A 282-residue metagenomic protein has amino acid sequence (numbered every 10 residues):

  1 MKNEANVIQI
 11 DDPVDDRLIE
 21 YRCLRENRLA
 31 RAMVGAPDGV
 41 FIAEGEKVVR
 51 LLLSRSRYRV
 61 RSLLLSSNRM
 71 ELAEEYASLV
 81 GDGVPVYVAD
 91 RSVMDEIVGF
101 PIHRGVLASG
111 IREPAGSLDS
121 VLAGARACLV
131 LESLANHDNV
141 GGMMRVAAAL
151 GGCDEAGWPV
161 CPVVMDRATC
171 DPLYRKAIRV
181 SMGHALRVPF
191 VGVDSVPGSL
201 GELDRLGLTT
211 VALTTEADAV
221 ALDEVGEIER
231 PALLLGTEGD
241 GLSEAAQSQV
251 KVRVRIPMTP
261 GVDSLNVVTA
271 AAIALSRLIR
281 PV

Functional and structural regions predicted by a protein language model:
M1-A73, T169-D171: Boundary-proximal intrinsically disordered activation/regulatory segments immediately upstream of a helical core
I8, P114-D218: RNA substrate-binding interface of SAM-dependent RNA methyltransferases
E71-G83, A246: Short, aromatic/basic amphipathic alpha-helical patches
S78-G99, V191: A glycine-rich helix N-cap at a beta->alpha junction
A89-D90, E132, D166-R167, P189 (+1 more regions): Short beta->alpha connector loops at strand-helix junctions that form conserved, small/polar/Pro-enriched
V106-A108, A148-L150, P172-A185, E244-V282: Structured adenosyl-cofactor binding patch, chiefly the S-adenosyl-L-methionine
V211-V262: Active-site/ligand-binding-proximal alpha/beta "capping" segment
